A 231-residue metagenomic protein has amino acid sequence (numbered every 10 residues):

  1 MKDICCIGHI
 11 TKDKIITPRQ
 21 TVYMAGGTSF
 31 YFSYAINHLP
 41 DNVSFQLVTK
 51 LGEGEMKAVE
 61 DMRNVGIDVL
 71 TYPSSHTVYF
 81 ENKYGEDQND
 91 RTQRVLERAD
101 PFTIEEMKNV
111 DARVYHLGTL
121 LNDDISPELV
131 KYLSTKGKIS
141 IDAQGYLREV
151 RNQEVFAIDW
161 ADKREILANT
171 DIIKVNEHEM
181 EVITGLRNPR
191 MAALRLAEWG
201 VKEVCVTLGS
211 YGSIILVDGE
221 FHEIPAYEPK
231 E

Functional and structural regions predicted by a protein language model:
D3-I4, K12-Y23, H38-T119, D123 (+1 more regions): Conserved N-terminal subdomain of the carbohydrate kinase-like
C5, I139-D142, C205: Structural detector of well-ordered beta-strand residues that form the stable sheet scaffold of enzyme domains
H9-I10, T28: Active-site metal-binding loops of divalent metal-dependent hydrolases
P18-A25, P225-E231: Short pre-catalytic strand/loop immediately N-terminal to key active-site residues, enriched for Gly-Thr
M56-L70, P189-G200, P229: Short, electropositive alpha-helical surface patch
V78-K83, R148-Q153, E231: Short, charged, surface-exposed secondary-structure boundary motifs
R98-E105, N109, S140-E165: Short, flexible, glycine-rich and Lys/Arg-enriched loop motifs at helix boundaries that contact anionic partners
E149-E223: Conserved phosphate/ATP/ADP-binding segment of small-molecule kinases
